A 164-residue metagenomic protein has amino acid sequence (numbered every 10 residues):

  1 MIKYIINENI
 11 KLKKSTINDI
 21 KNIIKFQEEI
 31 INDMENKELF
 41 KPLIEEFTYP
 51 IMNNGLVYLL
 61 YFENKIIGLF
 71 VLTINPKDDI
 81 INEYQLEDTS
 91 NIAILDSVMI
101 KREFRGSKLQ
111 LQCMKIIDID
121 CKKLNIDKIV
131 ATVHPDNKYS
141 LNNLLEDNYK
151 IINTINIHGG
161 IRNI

Functional and structural regions predicted by a protein language model:
E8-K25, N36: A short beta-loop-alpha structural element at the N-terminal edge of CoA-dependent acyl/N-acetyltransferase catalytic
E35-E63, V71: Active-site rim helix/loop that mediates acceptor-substrate recognition in acyltransferases
L69-S97: Conserved acyl-donor/pantetheine-binding loop and adjacent beta-alpha core of acyl/acetyltransferases and related
E87-T89, L95-G106, V133-H134: A short, internal acetyl-CoA/4′-phosphopantetheine-binding micro-motif in the GNAT/acyltransferase core
I100, G106-I119, N142, E146: Conserved acetyl-CoA-binding loop-helix of GNAT-fold acetyltransferases
C121-V133: Conserved GNAT acetyl-CoA-binding A-motif
A131-L141, H158-G159: Conserved beta-strand-loop-alpha-helix junction that forms the acyl-donor binding cleft
N156-I164: C-terminal "cap" of GNAT-fold acetyltransferases
